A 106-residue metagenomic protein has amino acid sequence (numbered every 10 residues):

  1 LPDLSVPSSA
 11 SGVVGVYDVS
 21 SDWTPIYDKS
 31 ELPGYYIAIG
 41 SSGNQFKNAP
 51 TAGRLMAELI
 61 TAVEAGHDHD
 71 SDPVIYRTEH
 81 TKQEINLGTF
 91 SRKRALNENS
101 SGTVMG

Functional and structural regions predicted by a protein language model:
L1-V16, K29-L32: Flavin-binding catalytic cores
P7-A10, D18-S20, D70-P73: Short amphipathic alpha-helical surface micro-motifs
V16-S21, N48: Active-site loop of classical SDR/Rossmann-like NAD(P)-dependent oxidoreductases, centered on the catalytic Tyr-X3-Lys
D22-P25, P33: Change "...and in nucleic-acid phosphodiester-cleaving endonucleases..." to "...and in nucleic-acid processing enzymes
E31-G106: C-terminal lid/capping helical subdomain adjacent to the catalytic/cofactor pocket in oxidative enzymes
